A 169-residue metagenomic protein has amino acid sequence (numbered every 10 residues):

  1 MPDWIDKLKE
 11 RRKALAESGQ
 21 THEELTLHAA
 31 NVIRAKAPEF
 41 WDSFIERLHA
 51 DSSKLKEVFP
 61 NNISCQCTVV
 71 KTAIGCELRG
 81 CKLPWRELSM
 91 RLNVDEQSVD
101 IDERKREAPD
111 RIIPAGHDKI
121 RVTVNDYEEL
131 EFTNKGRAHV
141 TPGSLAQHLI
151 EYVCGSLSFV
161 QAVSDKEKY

Functional and structural regions predicted by a protein language model:
M1-H28, Y169: Extended acidic low-complexity intrinsically disordered regions
D3, K36, V140-T141: Secondary-structure junction/capping motif
D3-W4, W41, F132: Tryptophan-centered motif/residue detector
E17-T68: Contiguous, amphipathic alpha-helical segments that mediate oligomerization or scaffolding in large protein assemblies
I63, V70-Y169: Intrinsic disorder/low-complexity polar-acidic segments
